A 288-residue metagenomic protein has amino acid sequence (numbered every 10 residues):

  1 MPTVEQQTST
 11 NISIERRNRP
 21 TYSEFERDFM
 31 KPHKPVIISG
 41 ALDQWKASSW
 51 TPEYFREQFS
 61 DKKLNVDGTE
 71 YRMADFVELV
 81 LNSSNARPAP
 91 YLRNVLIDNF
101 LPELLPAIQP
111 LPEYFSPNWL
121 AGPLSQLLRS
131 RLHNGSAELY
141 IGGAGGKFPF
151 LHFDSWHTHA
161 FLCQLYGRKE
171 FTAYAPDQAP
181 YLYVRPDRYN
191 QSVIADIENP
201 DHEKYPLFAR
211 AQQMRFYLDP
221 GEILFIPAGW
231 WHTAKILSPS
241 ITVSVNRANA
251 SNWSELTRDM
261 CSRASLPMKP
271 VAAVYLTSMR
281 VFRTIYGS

Functional and structural regions predicted by a protein language model:
M1-I223, T233-S288: N-terminal accessory scaffold of Fe(II)-dependent oxygenases
